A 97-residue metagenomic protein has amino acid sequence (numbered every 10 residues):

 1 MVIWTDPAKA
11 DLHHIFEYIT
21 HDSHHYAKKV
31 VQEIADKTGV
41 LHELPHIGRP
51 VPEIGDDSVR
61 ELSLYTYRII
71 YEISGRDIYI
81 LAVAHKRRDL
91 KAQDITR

Functional and structural regions predicted by a protein language model:
M1-V31: Arg/Lys-rich, positively charged N-terminal/basic patches that mediate binding to nucleic acids
I15-Y18, K37-L41: Short alpha-helical functional segments enriched in proximate histidine and acidic residues
H24, G39, E43-H46, Y67 (+1 more regions): Generic structural signal for secondary-structure transition and capping sites
T38-S63: A short, surface-exposed loop/turn module that caps and links secondary-structure elements
L64, E72-R97: Enriched for short, Lys/Arg-rich terminal
